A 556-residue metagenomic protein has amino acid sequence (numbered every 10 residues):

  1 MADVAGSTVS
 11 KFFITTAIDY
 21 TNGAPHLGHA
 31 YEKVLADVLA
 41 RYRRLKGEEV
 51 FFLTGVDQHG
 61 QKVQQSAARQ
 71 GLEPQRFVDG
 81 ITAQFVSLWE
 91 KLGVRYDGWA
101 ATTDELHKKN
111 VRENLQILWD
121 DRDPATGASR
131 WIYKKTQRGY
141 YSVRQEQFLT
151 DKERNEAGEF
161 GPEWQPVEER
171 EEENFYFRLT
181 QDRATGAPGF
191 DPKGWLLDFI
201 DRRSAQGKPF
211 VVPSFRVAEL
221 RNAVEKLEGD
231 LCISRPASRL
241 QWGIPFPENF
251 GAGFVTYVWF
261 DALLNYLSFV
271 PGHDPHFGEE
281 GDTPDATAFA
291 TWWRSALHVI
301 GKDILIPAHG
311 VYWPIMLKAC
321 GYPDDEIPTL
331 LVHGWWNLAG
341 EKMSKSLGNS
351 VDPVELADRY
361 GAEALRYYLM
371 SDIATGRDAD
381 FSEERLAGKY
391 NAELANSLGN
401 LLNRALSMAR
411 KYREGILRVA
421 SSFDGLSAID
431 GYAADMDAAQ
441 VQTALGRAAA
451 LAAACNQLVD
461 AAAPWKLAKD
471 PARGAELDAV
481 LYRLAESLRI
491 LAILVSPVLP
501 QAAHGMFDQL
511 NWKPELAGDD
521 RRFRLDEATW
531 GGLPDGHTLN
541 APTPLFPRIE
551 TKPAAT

Functional and structural regions predicted by a protein language model:
M1-K11, F51, K135-Y140, A449 (+1 more regions): Basic, alpha-helical terminal appendages of large translation-related enzymes
A2-G47, F51-T54, L106-E113, A157 (+2 more regions): Structured secondary-structure scaffolds
S66-D79: A charged helix-plus-loop insertion that forms the helical arch/lid used to bind and gate nucleic-acid substrates
A83-D97: A glycine-rich helix N-cap at a beta->alpha junction
T103-T126, R130, Y141: Feature captures the FAD/FMN-dependent oxidoreductase FAD-binding
W119-R122, S129-R138, L149-N155: Short, flexible, mixed-charge glycine/proline-rich loop motifs that serve as phosphate/nucleic-acid-contacting
D123, S142, G158-E163: Short cysteine-rich clusters marking metal-coordination/redox-active sites
I306, W313, K318, D372 (+4 more regions): Active-site-proximal binding-pocket segments
